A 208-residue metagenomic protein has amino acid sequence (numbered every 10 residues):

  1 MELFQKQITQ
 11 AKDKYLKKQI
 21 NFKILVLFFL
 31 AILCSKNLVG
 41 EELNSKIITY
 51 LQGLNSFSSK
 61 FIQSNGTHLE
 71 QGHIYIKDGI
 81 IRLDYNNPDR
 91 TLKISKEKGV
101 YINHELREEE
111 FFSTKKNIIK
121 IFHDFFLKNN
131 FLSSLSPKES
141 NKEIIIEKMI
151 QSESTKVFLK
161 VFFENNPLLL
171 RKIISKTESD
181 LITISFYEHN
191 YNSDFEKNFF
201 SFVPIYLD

Functional and structural regions predicted by a protein language model:
Q7-L25: Bacterial N-terminal signal peptides that target proteins for export
N21-G40: Classical Sec-dependent N-terminal signal peptides that target proteins to the secretory pathway
K36-Q71, G79-I80, H189, S193 (+1 more regions): N-terminal leader/targeting segments and the immediate start of mature chains
E41-E70, I102-V157: Flexible, processing/modification-adjacent segments and terminal tails in exported/periplasmic/extracellular proteins
F61, I81-Y85, G99-N103, I146 (+1 more regions): Short hydrophobic/aromatic-rich beta-strand segments that constitute the beta-sheet cores of beta-sandwich/beta-barrel
Q71-H73, R82, T91, S136 (+1 more regions): Short, surface-exposed charged micro-motifs
H73-K120, I182: An acidic-aromatic
N129-D208: Gly/Pro-enriched, hydrophobic low-complexity segments that function as extracytoplasmic propeptides/linkers
